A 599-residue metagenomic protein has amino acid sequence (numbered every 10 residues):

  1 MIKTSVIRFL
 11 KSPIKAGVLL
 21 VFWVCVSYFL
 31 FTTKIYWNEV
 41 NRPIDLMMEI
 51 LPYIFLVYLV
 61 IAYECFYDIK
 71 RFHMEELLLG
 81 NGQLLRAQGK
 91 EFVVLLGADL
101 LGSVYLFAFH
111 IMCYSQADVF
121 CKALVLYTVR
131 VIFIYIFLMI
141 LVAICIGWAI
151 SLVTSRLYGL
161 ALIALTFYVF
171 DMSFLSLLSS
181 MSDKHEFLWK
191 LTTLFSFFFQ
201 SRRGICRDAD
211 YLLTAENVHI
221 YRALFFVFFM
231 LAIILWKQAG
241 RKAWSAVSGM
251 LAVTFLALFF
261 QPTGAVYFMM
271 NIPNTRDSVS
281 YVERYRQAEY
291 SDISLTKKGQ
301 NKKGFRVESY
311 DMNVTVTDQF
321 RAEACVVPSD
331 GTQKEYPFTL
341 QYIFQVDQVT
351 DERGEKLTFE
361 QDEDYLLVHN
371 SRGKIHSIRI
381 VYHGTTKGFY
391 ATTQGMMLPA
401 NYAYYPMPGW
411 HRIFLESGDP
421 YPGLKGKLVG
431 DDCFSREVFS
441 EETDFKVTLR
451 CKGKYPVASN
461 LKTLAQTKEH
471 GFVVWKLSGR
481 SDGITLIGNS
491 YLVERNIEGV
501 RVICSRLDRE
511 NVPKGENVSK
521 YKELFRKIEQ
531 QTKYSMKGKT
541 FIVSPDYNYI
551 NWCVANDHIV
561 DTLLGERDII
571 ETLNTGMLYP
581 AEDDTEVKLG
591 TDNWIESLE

Functional and structural regions predicted by a protein language model:
M1-I69, W236-A246, M250-L256: Hydrophobic alpha-helical transmembrane segments
L30-P52, Y63-E64, F92-G159: Secretory targeting signals
N41, A322, L366, V447 (+2 more regions): Juxtacatalytic substrate-recognition/specificity segment
I61-L101: Helix-loop-helix units of permease transmembrane domains in multi-pass membrane transporters, especially ABC
I111, V119-L235: Hydrophobic alpha-helical segments
C121-A123, F174-L224, R241-D318: N-terminal, polar/Ser/Thr-rich
E335, I343-A400, T467-H470, P513: A surface-exposed beta-strand-loop module
Y382-S481: Extended, low-hydrophobicity, Ser/Thr/Pro/Gly-biased non-transmembrane segments
